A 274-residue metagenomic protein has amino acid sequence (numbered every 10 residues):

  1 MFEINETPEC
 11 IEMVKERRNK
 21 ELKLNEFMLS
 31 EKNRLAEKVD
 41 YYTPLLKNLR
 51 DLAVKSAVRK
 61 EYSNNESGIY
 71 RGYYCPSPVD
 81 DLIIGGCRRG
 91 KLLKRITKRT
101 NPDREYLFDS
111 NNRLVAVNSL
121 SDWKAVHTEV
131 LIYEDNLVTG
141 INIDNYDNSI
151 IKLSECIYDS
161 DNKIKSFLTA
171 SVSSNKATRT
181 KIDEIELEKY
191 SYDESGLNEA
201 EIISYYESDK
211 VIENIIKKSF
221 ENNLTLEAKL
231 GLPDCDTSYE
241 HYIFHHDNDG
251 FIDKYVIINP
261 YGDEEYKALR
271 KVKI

Functional and structural regions predicted by a protein language model:
F2-I274: Buried hydrophobic residues that stabilize the cores of well-folded domains
